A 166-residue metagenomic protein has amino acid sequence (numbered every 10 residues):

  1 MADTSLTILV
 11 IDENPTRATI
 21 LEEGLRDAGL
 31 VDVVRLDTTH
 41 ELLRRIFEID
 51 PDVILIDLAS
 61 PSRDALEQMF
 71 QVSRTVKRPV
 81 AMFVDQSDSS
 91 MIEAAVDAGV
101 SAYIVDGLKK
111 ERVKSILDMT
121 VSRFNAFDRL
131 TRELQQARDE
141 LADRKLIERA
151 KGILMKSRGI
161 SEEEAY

Functional and structural regions predicted by a protein language model:
T4-T16, L21-L25, R35, I54: Conserved acidic segment of CheY-like receiver
A18, T39-L43, D52-V72, D88: Conserved phosphotransfer microenvironments
G24, V113-N125: Receiver (REC) domain switch/output surface
L30-T38: Short hydrophobic/Thr-rich beta-strand motif most characteristic of the beta2 strand and flanking loop of CheY-like
I54, K77-S87: A short, hydrophobic beta-strand element within the central beta-sheet of small alpha/beta folds
S90, L108-L117: C-terminal output helix
Q135-Y166: C-terminal output/effector regions of signal-responsive regulators
